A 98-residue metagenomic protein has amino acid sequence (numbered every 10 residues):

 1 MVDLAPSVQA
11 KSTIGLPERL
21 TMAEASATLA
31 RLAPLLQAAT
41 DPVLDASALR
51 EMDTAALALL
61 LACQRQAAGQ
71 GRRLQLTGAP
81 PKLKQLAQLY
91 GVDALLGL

Functional and structural regions predicted by a protein language model:
M1-M52, A62-L98: STAS-like cytosolic regulatory interaction modules
